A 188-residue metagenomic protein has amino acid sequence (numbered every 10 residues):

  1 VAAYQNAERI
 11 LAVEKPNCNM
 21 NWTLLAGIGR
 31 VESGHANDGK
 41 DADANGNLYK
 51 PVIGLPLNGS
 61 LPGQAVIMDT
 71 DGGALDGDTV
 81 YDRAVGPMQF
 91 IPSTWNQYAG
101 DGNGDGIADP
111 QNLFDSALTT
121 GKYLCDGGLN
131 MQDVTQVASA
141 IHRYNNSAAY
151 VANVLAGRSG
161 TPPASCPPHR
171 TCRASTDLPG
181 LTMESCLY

Functional and structural regions predicted by a protein language model:
V1-P168: Catalytic glycan-binding domains that act on GlcNAc-containing polysaccharides
A174-Y188: N-terminal low-complexity segments that are often proline-rich with Ser/Thr-Pro
